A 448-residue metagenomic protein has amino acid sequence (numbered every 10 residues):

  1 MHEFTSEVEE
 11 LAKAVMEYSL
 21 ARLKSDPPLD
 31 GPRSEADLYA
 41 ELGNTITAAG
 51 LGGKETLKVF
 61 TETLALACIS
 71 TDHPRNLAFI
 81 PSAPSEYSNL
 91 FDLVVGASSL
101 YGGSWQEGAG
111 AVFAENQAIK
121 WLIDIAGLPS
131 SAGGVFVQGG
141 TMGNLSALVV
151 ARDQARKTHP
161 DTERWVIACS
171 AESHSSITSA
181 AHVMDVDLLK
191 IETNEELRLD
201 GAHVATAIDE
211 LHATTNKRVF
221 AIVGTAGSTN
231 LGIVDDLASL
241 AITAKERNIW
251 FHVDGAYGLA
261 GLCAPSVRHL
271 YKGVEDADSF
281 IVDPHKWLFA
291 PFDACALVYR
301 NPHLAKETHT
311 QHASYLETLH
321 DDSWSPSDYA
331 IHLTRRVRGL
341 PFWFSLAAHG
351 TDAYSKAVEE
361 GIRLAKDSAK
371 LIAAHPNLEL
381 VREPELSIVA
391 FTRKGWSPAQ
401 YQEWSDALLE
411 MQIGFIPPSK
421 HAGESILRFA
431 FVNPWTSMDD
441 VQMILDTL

Functional and structural regions predicted by a protein language model:
M1-S131, Q412-G414, S425: N-terminal entrance/gating region of PLP-dependent enzymes' catalytic architecture
L122-S146, I191-E192: Short loop-beta-helix segment that forms the pyridoxal 5′-phosphate
A132, V219, P376-L380, I413-P418: A short linear hydrophobic-aromatic micro-motif
M142-K306: Conserved PLP-enzyme active-site core in the AAT-like
S228, K272-A373, E383: Active-site C-terminal subdomain of aminotransferase-like
E379-L408: Conserved PLP-binding catalytic core of the aspartate aminotransferase-like
E383, I388, M411-R428: Conserved PLP cofactor-binding pocket of PLP-dependent enzymes
H421-L448: PLP-dependent enzyme catalytic core of the Aspartate aminotransferase-like
